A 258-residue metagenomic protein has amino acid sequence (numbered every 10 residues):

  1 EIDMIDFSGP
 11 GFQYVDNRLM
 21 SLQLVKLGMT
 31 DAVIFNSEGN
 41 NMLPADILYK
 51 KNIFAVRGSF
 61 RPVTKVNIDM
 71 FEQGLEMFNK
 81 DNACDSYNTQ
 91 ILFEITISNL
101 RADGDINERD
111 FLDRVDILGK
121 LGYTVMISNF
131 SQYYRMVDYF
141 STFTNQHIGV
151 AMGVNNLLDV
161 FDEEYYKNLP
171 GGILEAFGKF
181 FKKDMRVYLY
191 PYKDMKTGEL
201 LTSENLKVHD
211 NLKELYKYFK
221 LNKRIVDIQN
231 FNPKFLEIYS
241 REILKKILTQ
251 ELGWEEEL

Functional and structural regions predicted by a protein language model:
E1-L258: Nucleotidyltransferase catalytic core that binds NTPs
